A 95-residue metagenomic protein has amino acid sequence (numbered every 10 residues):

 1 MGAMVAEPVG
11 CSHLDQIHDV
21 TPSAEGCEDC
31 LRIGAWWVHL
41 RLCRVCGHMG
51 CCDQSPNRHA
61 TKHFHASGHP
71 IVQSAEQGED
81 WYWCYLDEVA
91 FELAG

Functional and structural regions predicted by a protein language model:
E7-I17, T21-G26, I33, M49-G95: Cys/His-rich, Zn2+-coordinating zinc-finger modules
A35-R44: Canonical RING-type zinc finger of E3 ubiquitin-protein ligases
